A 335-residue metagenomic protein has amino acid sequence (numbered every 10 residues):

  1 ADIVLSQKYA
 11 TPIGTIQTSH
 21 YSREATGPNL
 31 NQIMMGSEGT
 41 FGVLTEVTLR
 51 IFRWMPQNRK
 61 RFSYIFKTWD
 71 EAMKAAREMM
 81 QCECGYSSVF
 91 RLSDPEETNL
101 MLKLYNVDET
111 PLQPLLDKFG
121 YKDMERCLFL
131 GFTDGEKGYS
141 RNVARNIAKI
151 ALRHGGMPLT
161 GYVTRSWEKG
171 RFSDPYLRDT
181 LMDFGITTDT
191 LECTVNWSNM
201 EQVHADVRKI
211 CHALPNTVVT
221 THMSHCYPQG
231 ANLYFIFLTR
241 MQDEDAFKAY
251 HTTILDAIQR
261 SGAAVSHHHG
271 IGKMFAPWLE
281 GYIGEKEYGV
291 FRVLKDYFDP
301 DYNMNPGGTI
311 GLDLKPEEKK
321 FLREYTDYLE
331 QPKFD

Functional and structural regions predicted by a protein language model:
A1-F90, F321-D335: FAD-binding subdomain of flavoenzyme oxidoreductases
L5-E24, A205, T239-A249, K273-Y282: A short, flexible low-complexity segment enriched in Lys/Arg and Gly/Pro that occurs in N-terminal basic tails
T18-S22, T45-V47, M55-Q57, K74-A75 (+5 more regions): Short acidic, glycine/serine/threonine-rich loops at helix termini
K60-F62, T188, M274-E280: Short beta-alpha connecting loops at secondary-structure transitions that line or flank enzyme active sites
M73-T253, A257, S261: C-terminal substrate-recognition/cap domain of FAD-linked oxidoreductases
G262-H268, K273: Basic polyanion-binding and macromolecular-assembly surfaces
G272-D335: Activity-critical C-terminal alpha-helical subdomain
